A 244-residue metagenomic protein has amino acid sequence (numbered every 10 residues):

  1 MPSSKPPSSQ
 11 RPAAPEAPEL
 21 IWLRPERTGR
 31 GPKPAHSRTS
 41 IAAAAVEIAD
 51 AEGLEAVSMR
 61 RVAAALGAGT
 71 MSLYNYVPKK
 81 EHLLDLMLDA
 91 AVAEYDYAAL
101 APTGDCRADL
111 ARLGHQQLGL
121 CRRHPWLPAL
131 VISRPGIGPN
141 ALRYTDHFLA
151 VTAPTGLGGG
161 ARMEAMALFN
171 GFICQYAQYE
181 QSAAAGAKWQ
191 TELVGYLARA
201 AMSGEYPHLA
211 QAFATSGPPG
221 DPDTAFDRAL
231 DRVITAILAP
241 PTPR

Functional and structural regions predicted by a protein language model:
M1-A35, P207-S216: N-terminal intrinsically disordered/low-complexity leader segments
P2, K188-R244: A structured, mid-to-C-terminal "fold-capping" secondary-structure block
S40, A44, I48-E81, L86: Helix-turn-helix
S40-E47, H82-A98, D109-Q116, R143-H147: Alpha-helical structural segments
V62, N140-Y144: Hydrophobic alpha-helical segments that drive targeting, anchoring, or assembly
A98-N140, G160, F169: Hydrophobic alpha-helical connector segments
A129-V131, A185, L209: Short, hydrophobic secondary-structure boundary micro-motifs
Y144-G195, I237-R244: Hydrophobic alpha-helical bundle segments that form small-molecule/ligand-binding pockets
